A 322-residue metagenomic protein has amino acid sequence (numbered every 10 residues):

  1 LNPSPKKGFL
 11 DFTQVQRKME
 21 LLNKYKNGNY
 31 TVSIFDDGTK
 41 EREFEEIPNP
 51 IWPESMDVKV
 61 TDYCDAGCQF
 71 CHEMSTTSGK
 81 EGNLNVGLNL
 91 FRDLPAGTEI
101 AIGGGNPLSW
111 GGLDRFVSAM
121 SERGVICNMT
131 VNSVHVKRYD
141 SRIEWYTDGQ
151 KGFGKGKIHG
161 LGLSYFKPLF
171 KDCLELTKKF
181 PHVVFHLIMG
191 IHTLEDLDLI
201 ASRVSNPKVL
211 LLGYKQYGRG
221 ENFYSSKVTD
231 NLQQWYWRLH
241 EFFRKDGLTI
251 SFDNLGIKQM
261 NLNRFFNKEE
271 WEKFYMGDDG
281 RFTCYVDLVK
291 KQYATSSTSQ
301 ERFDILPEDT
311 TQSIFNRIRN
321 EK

Functional and structural regions predicted by a protein language model:
L1-L10, G156-V289, Y293-D309: Radical SAM enzyme [4Fe-4S]-AdoMet core and its adjacent flexible, acidic and glycine-rich loops/tails across
N2-V58, W271, R281: N-terminal [4Fe-4S]-dependent radical SAM core
N29, T39, Q69, K291-Q292: Residue-level signal for well-ordered, solvent-exposed loop/turn and beta-edge residues enriched in charged/polar side
I47-V86: Canonical Radical SAM [4Fe-4S] cluster-binding loop centered on the CxxxCxxC motif and its immediate flanking residues
G67, G104, V289-K290: Residue-level recognition of short loop/turn positions
F70-H72, M129, L211, F252: Hydrophobic residues in well-ordered beta-strands that form the structural core
N85-G103, W110-G213: Radical SAM/AdoMet-radical enzyme domain recognition
F315-K322: Cysteine/selenocysteine-centered motifs that mediate thiol-based redox chemistry or coordinate metal-sulfur cofactors
